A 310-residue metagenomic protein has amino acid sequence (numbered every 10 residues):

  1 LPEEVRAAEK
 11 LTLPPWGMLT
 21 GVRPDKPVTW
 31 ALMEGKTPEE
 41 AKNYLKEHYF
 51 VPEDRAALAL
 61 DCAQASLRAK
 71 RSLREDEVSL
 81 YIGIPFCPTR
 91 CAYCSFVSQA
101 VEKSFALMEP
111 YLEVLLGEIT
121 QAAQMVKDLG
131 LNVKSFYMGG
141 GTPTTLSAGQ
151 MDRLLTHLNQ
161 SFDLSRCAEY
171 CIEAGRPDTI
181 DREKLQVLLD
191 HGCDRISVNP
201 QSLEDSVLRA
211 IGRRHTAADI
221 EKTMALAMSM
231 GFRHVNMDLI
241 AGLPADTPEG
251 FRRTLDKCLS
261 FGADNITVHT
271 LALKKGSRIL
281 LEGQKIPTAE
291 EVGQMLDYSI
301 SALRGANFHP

Functional and structural regions predicted by a protein language model:
L1-E3: Short, well-ordered secondary-structure micro-motifs within conserved domains or adaptor modules
V5-L13, M33-L80, L129-G130: N-terminal [4Fe-4S]-dependent radical SAM core
L11-P15, V101-S104: Short, polar/flexible loop-turn hinges at active-site or ligand-entry regions and domain interfaces
P14, V22-P24, L296-P310: C-terminal accessory regions of radical SAM enzymes
E77-Y111: Canonical Radical SAM [4Fe-4S] cluster-binding loop centered on the CxxxCxxC motif and its immediate flanking residues
S98-S299: Conserved non-cysteine loop/helix-boundary elements of the Radical SAM core domain that shape
